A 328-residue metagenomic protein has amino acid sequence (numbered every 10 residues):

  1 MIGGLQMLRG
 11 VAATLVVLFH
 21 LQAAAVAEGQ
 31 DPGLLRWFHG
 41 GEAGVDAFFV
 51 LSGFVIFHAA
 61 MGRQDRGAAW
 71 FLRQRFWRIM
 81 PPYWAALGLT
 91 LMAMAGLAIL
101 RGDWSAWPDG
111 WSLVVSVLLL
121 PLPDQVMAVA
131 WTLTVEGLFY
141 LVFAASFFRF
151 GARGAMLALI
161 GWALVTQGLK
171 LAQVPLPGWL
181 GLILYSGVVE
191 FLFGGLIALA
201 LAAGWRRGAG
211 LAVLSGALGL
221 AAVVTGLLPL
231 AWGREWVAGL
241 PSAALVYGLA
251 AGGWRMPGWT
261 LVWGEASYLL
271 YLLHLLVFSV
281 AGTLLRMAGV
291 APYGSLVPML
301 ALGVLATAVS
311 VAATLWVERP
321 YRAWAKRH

Functional and structural regions predicted by a protein language model:
M1-M7, V11-G41, F57-W70, S146-G154 (+3 more regions): Alpha-helical transmembrane segments in multi-pass integral membrane proteins
Q6, G10-A13, V45, S52 (+3 more regions): Residues within membrane-spanning alpha-helices of integral membrane proteins, especially the hydrophobic core/packing
T14, L91-M92, L141-A145, Q167-G168 (+1 more regions): Alpha-helical transmembrane segments of multipass membrane proteins
V16-F19, F49-V55, L87-T90, A163-Q167 (+2 more regions): Helical transmembrane-bundle signal
G33-A43, F57-A59, R73, I79-G137 (+2 more regions): Membrane-interface helix-loop-helix regions
D46-F48, V189: His/acidic/aromatic-lined binding-pocket segments of jelly-roll/cupin-type domains and related regulatory beta-sandwich
R75, I79-G88, I160-A163, G239-L240 (+4 more regions): Alpha-helical transmembrane spans of integral membrane proteins, capturing the lipid-embedded, hydrophobic core of TM
A106-L113, G154, I160-L176, I183 (+1 more regions): A short, conserved beta-to-alpha structural element at the edge of catalytic cores that scaffolds binding
